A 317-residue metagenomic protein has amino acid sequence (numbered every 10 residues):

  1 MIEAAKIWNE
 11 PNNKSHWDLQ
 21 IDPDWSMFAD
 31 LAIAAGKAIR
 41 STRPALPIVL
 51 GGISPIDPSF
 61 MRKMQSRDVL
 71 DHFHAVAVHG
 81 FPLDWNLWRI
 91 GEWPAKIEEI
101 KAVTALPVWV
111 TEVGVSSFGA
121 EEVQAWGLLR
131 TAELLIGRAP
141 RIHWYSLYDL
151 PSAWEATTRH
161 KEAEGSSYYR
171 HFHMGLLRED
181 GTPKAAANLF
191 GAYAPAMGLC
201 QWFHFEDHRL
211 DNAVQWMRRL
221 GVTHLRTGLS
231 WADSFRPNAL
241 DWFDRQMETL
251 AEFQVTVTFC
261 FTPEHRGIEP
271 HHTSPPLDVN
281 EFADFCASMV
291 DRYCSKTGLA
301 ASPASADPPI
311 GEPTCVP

Functional and structural regions predicted by a protein language model:
M1, P58-R67, A125-A132, H204-R219 (+1 more regions): Short, acidic/polar
M1-I56, V214-P317: Substrate-binding cleft and catalytic face of glycoside hydrolase catalytic domains, especially the flexible beta-alpha
E3-I7, I48-G51, H74-V78, V108-T111 (+4 more regions): Hydrophobic faces of well-ordered beta-strands that scaffold small-molecule active sites in alpha/beta enzyme cores
E10, Q20, G80-F81, V113-G114 (+2 more regions): Cell-envelope and extracellular/periplasmic
W17-L19, F60-K63, A153-T158, E269-P270: Short aromatic-enriched loop/helix-cap "lid" or pocket-rim segments at secondary-structure transitions that line
P23, A120-V123, L134, R138-A139 (+7 more regions): Aromatic-rich peripheral "rim/lid" segments of glycoside hydrolase catalytic domains that contact and position glycan
S26, A45-P47, S59-V123, A132-H143 (+6 more regions): Glycoside hydrolase catalytic-domain groove-lining segments
A34-T42, K63-D68, H72, E99-V103 (+9 more regions): Alpha-helical structural signal in soluble globular domains
